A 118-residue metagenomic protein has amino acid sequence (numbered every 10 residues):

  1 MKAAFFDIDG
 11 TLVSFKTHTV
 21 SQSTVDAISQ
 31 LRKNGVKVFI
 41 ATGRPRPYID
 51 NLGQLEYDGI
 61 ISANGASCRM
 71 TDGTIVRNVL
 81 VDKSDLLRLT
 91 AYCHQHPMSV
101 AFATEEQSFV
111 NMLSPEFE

Functional and structural regions predicted by a protein language model:
K2-T17, T42: Asp-based phosphoryl-transfer active-site loop
V20-S21: A short acidic/small-residue loop/turn micro-motif
V25-F117: Active-site phosphate-binding/coordination module
